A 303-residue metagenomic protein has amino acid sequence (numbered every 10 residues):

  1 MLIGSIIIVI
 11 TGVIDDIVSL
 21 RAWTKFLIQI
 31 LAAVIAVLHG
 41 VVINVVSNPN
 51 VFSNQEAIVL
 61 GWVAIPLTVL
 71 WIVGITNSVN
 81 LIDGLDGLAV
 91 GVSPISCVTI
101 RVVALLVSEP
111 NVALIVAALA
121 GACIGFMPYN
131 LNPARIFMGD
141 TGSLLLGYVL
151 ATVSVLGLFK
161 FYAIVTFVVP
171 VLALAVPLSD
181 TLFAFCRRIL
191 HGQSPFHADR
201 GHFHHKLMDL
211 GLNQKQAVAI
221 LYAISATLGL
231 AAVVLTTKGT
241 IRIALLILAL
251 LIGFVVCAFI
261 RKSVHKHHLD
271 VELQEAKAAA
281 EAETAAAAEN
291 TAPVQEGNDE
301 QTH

Functional and structural regions predicted by a protein language model:
M1-S179: "…together with the soluble PPM/PP2C metallo-phosphatase catalytic core" -> "…together with the soluble PPM/PP2C
A32-L38, A244-S263: Hydrophobic core of alpha-helical transmembrane segments in multi-pass integral membrane proteins
V45, G84, T181-I189, S263-H267: Membrane-spanning helices that line or support transport/gating and their immediate boundary helices in channels
P49, Q193-H197, V264-E275: Short, Lys/Arg-enriched, Gly/Pro-containing loop segments at transmembrane-helix junctions of multi-pass membrane
V90, T141-S143, Q214-A223: Select subsegments of transmembrane alpha-helices in polytopic membrane proteins, especially boundary-proximal
F183-L212: Cytosolic, membrane-interface loops and tails of multi-pass inner-membrane proteins
Q214, K266-H303: Long, low-complexity, intrinsically disordered cytosolic termini of multi-pass membrane proteins
G229-I247: Extracellular/periplasmic helix-loop-helix junctions in multi-pass membrane proteins
